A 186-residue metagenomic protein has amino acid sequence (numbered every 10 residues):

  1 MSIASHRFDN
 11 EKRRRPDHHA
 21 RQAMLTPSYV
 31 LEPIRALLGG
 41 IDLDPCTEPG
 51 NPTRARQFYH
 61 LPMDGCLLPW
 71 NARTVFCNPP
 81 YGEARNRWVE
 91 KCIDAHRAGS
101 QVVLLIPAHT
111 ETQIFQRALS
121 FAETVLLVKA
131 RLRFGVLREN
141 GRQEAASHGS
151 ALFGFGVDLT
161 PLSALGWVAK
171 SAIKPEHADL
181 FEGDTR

Functional and structural regions predicted by a protein language model:
M1-R186: Class I S-adenosyl-L-methionine-dependent methyltransferase catalytic core
